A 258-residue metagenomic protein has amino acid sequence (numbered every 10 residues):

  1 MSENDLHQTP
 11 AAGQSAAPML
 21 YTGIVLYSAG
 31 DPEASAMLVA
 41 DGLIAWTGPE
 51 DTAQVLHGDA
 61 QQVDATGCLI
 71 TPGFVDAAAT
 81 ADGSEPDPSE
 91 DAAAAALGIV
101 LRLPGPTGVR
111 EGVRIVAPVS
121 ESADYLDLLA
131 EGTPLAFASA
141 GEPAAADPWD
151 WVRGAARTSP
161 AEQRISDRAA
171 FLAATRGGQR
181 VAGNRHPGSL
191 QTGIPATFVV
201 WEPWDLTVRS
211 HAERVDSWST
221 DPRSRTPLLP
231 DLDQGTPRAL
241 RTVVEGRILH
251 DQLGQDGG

Functional and structural regions predicted by a protein language model:
M1-G58, C68-I70, N184, L206 (+3 more regions): N-terminal metal-binding scaffold of metallo-dependent hydrolase/deaminase domains
L20, L56, A60-D64, F74-D76 (+2 more regions): Conserved beta-strand scaffold positions in the cores of enzyme catalytic domains, especially in NTP/NDP-utilizing
L26, I44, D51-T52, C68 (+8 more regions): Short, glycine-/Ser/Thr-/acidic-enriched flexible segments
Y27, S35, D147, F171-A174 (+1 more regions): C-terminal cap of metal-dependent C-N hydrolases
L43, D64, Q191-T192: Short, well-structured beta-strand-loop connectors
D51-Q62, A81-D82, T207-E213: A short, polar/charged loop-to-alpha-helix boundary motif
V55, T66-G105: Metal-associated gating/positioning segment near the N- to mid-region
A92-P104, E111-T207, S217-T220, V243: His/Asp/Glu-enriched, well-ordered alpha-helical/loop segment that forms or immediately abuts the divalent-metal
